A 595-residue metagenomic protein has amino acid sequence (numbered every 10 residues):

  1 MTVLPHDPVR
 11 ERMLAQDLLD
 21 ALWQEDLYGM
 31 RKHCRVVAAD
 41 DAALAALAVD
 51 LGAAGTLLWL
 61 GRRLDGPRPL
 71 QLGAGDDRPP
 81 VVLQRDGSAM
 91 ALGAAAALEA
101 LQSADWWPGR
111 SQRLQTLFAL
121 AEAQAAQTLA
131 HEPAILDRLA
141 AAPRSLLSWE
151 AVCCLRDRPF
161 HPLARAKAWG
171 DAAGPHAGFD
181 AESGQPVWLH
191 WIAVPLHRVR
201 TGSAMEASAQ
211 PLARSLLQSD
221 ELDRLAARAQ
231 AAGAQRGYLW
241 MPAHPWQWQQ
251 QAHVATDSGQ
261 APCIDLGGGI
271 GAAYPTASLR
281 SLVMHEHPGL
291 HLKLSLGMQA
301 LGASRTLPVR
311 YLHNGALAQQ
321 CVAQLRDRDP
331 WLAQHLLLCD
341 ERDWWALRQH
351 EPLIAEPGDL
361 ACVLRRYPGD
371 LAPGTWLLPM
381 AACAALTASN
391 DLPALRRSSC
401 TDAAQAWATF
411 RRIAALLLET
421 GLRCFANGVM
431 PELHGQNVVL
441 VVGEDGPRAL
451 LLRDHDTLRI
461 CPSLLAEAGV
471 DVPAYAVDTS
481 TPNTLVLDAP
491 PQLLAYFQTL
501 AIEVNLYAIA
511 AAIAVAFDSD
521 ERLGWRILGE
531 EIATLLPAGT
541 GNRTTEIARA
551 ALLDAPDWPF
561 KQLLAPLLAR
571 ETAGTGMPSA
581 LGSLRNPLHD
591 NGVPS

Functional and structural regions predicted by a protein language model:
M1-A415, G443-S595: Nucleotide/phosphate-binding site architecture used for ATP/NTP-dependent chemistry
A408-N427, P431: Conserved kinase catalytic-core helix
H434-Q436: Canonical protein kinase catalytic loop motif
V438-L440: Hydrophobic residue at the +6 position relative to the catalytic HRD Asp in the kinase catalytic loop
